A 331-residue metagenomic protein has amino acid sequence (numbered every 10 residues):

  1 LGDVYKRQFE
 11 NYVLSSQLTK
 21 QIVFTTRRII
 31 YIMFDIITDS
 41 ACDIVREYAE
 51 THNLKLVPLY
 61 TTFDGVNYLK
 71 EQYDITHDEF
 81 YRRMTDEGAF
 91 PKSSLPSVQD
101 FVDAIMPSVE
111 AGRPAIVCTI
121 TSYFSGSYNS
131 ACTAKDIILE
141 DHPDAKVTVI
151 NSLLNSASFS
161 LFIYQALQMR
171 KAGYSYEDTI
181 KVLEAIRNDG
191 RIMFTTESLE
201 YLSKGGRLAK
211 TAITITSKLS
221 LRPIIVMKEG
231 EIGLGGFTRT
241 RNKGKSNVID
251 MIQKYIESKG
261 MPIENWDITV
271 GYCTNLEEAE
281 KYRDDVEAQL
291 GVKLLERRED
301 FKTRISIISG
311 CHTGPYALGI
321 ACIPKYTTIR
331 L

Functional and structural regions predicted by a protein language model:
L1-Y5: Short, small-residue-biased leader/transition segments that mark boundaries at the very start of proteins
E10-V13: Short hydrophobic alpha-helical segments enriched in small aliphatic residues
S15-I32: Short, Lys/Arg-enriched N-terminal segments with co-localized hydrophobic residues within the first ~10-30 amino acids
D35, A41-Y60, S127, A131-D136 (+4 more regions): Mixed-charge interfacial surface used for oligomerization/domain docking and macromolecular partner engagement
D35-L95: N-terminal glycine-rich anion-binding loop in soluble enzyme alpha/beta folds
R82-V98, I232-N247: Acidic/glycine-enriched edge-of-secondary-structure segments
M84-D86, G112-V117, L139-I150: Glycine/charged-rich beta-loop-alpha catalytic/anionic-binding loops adjacent to active sites
D86-F124, N129, T133, I180: Glycine-rich phosphate- or other oxyanion-binding loops that anchor nucleotides, phosphorylated ligands
